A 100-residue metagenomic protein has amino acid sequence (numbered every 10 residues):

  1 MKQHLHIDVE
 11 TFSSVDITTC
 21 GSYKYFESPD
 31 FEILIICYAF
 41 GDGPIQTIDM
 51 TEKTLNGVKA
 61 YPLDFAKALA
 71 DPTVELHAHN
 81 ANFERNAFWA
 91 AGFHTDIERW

Functional and structural regions predicted by a protein language model:
K2-L5, T11, D16-C20, E27 (+1 more regions): Conserved DEDDh/DEDDy metal-dependent 3′-5′ exonuclease domain
